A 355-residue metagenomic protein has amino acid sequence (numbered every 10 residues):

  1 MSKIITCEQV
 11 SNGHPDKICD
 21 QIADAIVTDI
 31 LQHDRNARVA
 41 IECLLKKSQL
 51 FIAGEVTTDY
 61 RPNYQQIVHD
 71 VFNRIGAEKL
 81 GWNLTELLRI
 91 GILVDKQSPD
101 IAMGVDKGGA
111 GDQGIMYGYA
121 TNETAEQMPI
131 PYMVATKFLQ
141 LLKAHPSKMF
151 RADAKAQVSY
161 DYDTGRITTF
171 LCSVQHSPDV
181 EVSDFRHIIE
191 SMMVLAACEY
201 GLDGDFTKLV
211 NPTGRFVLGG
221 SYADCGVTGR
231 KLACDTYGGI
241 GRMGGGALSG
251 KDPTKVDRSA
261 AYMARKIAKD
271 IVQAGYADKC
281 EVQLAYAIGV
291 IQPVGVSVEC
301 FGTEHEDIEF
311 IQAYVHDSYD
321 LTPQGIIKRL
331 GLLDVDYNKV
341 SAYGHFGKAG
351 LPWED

Functional and structural regions predicted by a protein language model:
M1-A40, L45-K46: N-terminal, positively charged regions that mediate nucleic acid binding
S2, K46, T121-N122, Y237-M243: Short connector loops/turns at beta-strand edges and beta->alpha or beta->beta junctions
K3, K46, K279, Q283-D355: Internal helix-turn-beta structural module
T6, Q66, D70-G219, K339-A342 (+2 more regions): Glycine-rich, mobile lid/loop segments that gate access to catalytic sites or pores
N12-L31, A120-Q140, P253-G275: Alpha-helical support elements that line or immediately flank enzyme active sites and cofactor-binding pockets
A40-T58, I288-Q292: Short, charge-patterned binding micro-sites
Q49-E55, T168-H176, G295-C300: Short, hydrophobic beta-strand segments
D179-I271: Glycine-rich anion/phosphate-binding loop at the beta-strand->alpha-helix junction
